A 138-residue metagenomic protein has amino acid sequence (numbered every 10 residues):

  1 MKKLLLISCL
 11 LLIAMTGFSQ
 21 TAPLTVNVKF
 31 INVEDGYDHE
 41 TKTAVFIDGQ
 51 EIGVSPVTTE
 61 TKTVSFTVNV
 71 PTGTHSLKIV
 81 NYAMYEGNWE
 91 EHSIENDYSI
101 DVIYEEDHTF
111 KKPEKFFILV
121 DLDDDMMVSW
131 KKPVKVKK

Functional and structural regions predicted by a protein language model:
L4-M15: Sec-dependent N-terminal signal peptides
Q20-K138: Short loop/turn and low-complexity linker motifs enriched in small/turn-promoting residues
